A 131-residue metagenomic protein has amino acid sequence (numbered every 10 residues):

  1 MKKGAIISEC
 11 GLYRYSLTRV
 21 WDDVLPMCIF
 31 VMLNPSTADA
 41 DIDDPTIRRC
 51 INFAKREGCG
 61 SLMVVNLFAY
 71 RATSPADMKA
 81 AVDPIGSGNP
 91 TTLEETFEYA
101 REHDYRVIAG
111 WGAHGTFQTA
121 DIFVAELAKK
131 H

Functional and structural regions predicted by a protein language model:
M1-D44: Active-site and ligand/interface coordination hotspots across diverse enzymes and nucleic-acid-associated assemblies
D22, K55, E98-R101: Residue-level signal for alpha-helix termini/capping positions
M27, G60-S61, R106: Residues at the starts of beta-strands that form the adenosine-phosphate
L33, L67, W111-A113: Short, well-ordered beta-to-alpha junction loops that form the rim of enzyme active sites and present histidine/acidic
I47-K55: Short catalytic helix/loop segments, enriched in acidic residues and glycine and frequently bearing histidine
G60-A76: Short connector loops at secondary-structure junctions
A72, M78-H131: Glycine/proline-rich loop-helix segments at beta-alpha junctions forming the active-site rim of enzyme cores
